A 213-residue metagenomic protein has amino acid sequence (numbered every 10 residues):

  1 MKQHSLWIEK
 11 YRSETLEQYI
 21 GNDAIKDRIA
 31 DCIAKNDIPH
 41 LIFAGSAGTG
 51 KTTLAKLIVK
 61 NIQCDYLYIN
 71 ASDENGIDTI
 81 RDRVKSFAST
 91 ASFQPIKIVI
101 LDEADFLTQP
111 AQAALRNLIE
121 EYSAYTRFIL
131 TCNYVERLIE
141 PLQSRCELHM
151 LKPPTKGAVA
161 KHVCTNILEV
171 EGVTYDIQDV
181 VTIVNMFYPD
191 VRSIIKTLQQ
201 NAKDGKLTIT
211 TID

Functional and structural regions predicted by a protein language model:
M1-E169, Y175-N185, S193-K203, L207-D213: P-loop/Walker A NTP-binding region and its immediately flanking N-terminal helices in P-loop NTPase folds
